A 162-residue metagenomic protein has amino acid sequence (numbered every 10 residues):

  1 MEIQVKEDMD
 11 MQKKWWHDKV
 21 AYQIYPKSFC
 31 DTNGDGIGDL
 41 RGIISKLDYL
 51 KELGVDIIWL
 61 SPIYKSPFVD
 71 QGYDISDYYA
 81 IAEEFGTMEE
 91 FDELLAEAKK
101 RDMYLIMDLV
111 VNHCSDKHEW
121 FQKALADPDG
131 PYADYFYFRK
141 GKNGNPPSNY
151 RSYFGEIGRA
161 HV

Functional and structural regions predicted by a protein language model:
I3-R159: Acidic/aromatic-lined carbohydrate-recognition and catalytic surfaces of CAZymes acting on diverse glycans
